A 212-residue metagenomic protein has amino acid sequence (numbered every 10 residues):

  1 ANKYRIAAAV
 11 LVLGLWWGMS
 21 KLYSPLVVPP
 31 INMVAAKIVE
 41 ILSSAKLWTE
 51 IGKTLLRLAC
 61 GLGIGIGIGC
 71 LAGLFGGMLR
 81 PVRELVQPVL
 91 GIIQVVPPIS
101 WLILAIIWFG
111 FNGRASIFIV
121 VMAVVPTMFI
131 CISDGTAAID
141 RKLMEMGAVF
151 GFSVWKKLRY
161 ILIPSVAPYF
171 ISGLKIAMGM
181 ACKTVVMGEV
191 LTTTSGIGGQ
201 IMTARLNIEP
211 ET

Functional and structural regions predicted by a protein language model:
A1-L22: N-terminal signal-anchor transmembrane alpha helix
Y4, T49-L58, I107-M128, V166 (+1 more regions): Loop-to-helix entry region at the N-terminal start of transmembrane alpha-helices in multi-pass membrane transporters
L22-I64: Periplasmic/extracellular loop-to-transmembrane helix junction in inner-membrane transport proteins
L71-I107, I130-D134, E145: Cytoplasmic-entry segments and transmembrane alpha-helices of multi-pass inner-membrane transporters
Q87, L102-D134, A138, F150-W155 (+1 more regions): Membrane-interfacial helix termini and adjacent extracytoplasmic/periplasmic loops of multi-pass transporters
I107-W108, K183-T212: Glycine-rich helix-loop "coupling/hinge" segments at transmembrane-helix boundaries in multipass transporters
F118, M122, W155-G188: Transmembrane alpha-helices
C131, G135-G173, I201: Short cytoplasmic-facing helical segments at TM-TM junctions of multi-pass membrane proteins
